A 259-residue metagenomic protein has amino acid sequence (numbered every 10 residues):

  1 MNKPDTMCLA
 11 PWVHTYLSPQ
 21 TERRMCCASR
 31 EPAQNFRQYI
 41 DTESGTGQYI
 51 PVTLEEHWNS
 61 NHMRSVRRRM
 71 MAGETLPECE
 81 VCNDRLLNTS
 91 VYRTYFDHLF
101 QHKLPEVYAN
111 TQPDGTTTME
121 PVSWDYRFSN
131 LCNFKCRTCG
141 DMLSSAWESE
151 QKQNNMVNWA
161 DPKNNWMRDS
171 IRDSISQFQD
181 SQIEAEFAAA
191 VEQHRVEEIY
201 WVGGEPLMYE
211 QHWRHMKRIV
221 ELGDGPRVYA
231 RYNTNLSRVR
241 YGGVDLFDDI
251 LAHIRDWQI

Functional and structural regions predicted by a protein language model:
M1-P105, A109, P113, E120: Accessory C-terminal segments flanking Radical SAM cores
W12, C27-A28, R93, K135-G140 (+2 more regions): A short acidic (Asp/Glu
W12-R23, P113-M142, E197-Y200: N-terminal pre-triad scaffold of radical SAM enzymes
S60, K103-T117, Q177-A190, D245: A Trp-anchored, charged/polar loop motif used as the substrate-binding/catalytic surface of acyl/ester-handling
T75-E80, Y95, T117-E120, Y200 (+3 more regions): Metal-dependent nucleotidyl/phosphoryl-transfer cores and adjacent nucleic-acid-binding surfaces
N83-R85, C139-S145: Detector for the c-type heme attachment site
P121-L131, M142-Q182, H194-E210, L222-V244 (+1 more regions): Core AdoMet radical
E186-F187, H215, I219, L246-I250: A general structural detector for well-ordered alpha-helical segments in enzyme core domains, enriched
